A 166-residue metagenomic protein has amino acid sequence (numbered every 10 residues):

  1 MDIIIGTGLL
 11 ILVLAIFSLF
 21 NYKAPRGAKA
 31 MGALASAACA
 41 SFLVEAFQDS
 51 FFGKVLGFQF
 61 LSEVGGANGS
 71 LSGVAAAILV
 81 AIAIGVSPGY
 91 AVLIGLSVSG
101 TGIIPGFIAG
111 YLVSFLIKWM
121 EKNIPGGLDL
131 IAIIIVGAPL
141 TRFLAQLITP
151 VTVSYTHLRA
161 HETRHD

Functional and structural regions predicted by a protein language model:
M1-G126: Early transmembrane hairpin of solute transport permeases
A37-F42, I133-A145: Small-residue-rich segments of transmembrane alpha-helices in multi-pass membrane proteins, especially helix faces
S50-F51, L147-T152: Membrane-helix interface motif
I108, I131-A132: Hydrophobic alpha-helical transmembrane segments
G127-I131, R164: Hydrophobic transmembrane alpha-helix bundles
I134, V153-S154: Short, flexible helix-coil linker/hinge segments at the edges of structured domains or between repeats
T156-H165: Conserved small/polar residues in nucleotide/adenosyl-binding loops
